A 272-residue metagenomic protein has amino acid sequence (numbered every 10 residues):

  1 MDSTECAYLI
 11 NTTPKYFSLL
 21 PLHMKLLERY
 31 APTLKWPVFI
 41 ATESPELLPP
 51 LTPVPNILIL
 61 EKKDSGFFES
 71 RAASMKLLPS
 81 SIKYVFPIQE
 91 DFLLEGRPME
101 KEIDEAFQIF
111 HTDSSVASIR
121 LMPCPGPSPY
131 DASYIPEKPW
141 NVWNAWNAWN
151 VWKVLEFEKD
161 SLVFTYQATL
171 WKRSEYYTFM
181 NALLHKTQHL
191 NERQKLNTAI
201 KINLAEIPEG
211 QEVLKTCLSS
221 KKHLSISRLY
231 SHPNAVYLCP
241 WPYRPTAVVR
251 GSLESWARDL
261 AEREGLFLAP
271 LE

Functional and structural regions predicted by a protein language model:
M1-Y84: N-terminal anchoring/stem segment of glycosyltransferases
M24-K25, L48-I57, A132-W140, A199 (+2 more regions): Short, aromatic/basic amphipathic alpha-helical patches
F39-I40, V85-P87, A117-M122, L170 (+3 more regions): A structural signal for short, well-ordered beta-strand segments and their strand-loop junctions that often border
I82, F164-N181: Conserved nucleotide-sugar donor-binding and metal-coordinating catalytic region shared by glycosyltransferases
I82-L93: Short beta-strand-to-loop acidic/aromatic patch adjacent to the donor-nucleotide binding site
G96-P127: Conserved donor-nucleotide/metal-binding helix-loop-beta segment in metal-dependent transferases, i.e., the alpha-helix
P139-K153: Compositionally biased, intrinsically disordered low-complexity segments enriched for polar/charged residues
S174, T178-E272: C-terminal catalytic/acceptor-binding lobe
